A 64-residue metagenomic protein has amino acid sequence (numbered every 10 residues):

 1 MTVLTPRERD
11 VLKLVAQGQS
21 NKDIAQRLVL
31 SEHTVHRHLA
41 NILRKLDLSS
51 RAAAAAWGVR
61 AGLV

Functional and structural regions predicted by a protein language model:
M1-A40, K45, A53, R60-A61: Helix-turn-helix DNA-binding segment
